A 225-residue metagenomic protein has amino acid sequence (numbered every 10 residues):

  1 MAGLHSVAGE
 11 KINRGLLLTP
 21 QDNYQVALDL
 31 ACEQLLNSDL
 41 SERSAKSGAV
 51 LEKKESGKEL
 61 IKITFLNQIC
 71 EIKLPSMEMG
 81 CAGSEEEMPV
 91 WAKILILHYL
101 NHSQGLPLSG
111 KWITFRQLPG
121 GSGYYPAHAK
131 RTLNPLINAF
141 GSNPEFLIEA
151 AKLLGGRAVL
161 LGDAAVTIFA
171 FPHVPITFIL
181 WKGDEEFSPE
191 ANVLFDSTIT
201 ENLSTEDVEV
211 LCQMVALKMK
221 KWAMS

Functional and structural regions predicted by a protein language model:
M1-A2, E85-S109, D196-S225: Ampiphathic alpha-helical segments that act as solvent-exposed interaction surfaces
A2-E59, A92, Y99-L154: Short Lys/Arg-enriched alpha/beta "domain-start" segment
A45-P75, R157-K182: Amphipathic, interaction-prone secondary-structure segments
Q68-I94, W181-E206: Intrinsically disordered, low-complexity regulatory segments enriched in Ser/Thr/Pro and charged residues
G83, E87, G123, A127-A129 (+1 more regions): Short, well-ordered helical secondary-structure segments
G121-L133, L161-G162, T200-S204, L211 (+1 more regions): Domain-length accessory/inserted modules outside core catalytic folds
N138-E201: Conserved binding-pocket/active-site segment within a compact domain
